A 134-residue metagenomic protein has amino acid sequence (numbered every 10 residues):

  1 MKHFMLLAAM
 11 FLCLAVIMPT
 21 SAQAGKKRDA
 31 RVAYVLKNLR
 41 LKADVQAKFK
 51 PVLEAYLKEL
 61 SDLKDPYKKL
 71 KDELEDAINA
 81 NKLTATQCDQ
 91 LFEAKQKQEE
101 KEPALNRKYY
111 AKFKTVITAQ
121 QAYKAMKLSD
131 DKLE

Functional and structural regions predicted by a protein language model:
M1-K27: Bacterial Sec-dependent N-terminal signal peptides
A22-E134: Charge-rich (acidic/polar
